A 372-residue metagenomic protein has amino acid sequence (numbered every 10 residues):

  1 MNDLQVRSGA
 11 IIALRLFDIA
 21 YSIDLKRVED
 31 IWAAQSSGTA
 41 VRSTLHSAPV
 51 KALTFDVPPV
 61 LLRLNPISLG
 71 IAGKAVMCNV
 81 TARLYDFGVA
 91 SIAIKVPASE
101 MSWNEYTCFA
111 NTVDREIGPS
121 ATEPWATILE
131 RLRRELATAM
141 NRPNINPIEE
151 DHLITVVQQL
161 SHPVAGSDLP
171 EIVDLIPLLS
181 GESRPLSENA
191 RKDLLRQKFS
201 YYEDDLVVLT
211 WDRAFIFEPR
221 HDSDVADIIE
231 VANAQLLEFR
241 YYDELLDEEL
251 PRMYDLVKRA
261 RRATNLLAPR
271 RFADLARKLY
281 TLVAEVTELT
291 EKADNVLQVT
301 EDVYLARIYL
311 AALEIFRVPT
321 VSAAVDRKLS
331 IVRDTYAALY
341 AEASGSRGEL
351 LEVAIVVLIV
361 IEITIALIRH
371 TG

Functional and structural regions predicted by a protein language model:
M1-D205: Short Lys/Arg-enriched alpha/beta "domain-start" segment
E29, T107-A110, D114, A126-A137 (+8 more regions): Generic detector of well-ordered alpha-helical segments enriched in charged/polar residues, highlighting helical
L62-S68, S223-A226, I308: Short, charged, low-hydrophobicity "junction" segments
V113-I117, V231, L237-R240, I355: Short, surface-exposed linear patches
R131-A139, V257-R261, T364: Noncatalytic linker/hinge segments flanking ATPase motor cores
P143-D274, A324: Peripheral, non-transmembrane regulatory/ligand-interaction domains of membrane transport proteins
Y241-E362, R369: Membrane-associated alpha-helical segments
